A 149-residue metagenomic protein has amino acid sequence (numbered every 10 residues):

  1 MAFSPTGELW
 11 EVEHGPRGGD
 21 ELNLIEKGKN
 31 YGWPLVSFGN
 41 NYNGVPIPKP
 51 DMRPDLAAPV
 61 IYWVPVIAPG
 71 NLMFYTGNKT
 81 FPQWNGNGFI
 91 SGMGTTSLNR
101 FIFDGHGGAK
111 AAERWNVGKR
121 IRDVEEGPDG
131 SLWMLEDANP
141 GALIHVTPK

Functional and structural regions predicted by a protein language model:
M1-K110, G141-A142, V146-K149: Beta-propeller domain segments
G107-P128: Conserved blade-ending motifs and adjacent loop-strand segments that build the rim/top face of beta-propeller domains
D123-K149: Blade-level signature of beta-propeller repeat domains, shared across WD40, Kelch, NHL, RCC1 and BNR/Asp-box propellers
